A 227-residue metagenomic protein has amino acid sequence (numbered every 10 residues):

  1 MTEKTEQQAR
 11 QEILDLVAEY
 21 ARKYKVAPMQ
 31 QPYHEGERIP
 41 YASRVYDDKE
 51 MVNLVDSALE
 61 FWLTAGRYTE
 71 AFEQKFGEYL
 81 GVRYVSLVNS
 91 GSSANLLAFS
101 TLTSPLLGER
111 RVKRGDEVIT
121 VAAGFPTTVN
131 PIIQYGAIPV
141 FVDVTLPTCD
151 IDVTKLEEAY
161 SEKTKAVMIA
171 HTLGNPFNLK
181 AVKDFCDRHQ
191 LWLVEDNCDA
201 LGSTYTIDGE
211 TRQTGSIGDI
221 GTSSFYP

Functional and structural regions predicted by a protein language model:
M1-L63: N-terminal "arm"/small-domain region of PLP-dependent enzymes with the aminotransferase-like
Y46, T64, G124, P147-T148 (+1 more regions): Glycine-/small-residue-rich active-site loops that bind phosphorylated ligands and cofactors
R67-E117, N130-Y135, F141: Phosphate-binding glycine-rich loop
S86, I119, V140, L193-V194 (+1 more regions): Structural detector of well-ordered beta-strand residues that form the stable sheet scaffold of enzyme domains
A123-V129: Conserved coil-to-alpha-helix start sites within the AMP-binding
I138-T148: Short beta-strand->loop structural element characteristic of the AMP-binding/adenylate-forming
P147-P227: Active-site phosphate-binding strand-loop segment of PLP-dependent enzymes
